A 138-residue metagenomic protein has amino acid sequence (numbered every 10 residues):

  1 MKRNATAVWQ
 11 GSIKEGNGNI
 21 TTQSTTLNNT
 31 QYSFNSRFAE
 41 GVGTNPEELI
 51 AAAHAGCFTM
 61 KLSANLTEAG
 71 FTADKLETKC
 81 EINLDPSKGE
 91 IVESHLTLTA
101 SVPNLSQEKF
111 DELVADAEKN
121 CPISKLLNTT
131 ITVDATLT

Functional and structural regions predicted by a protein language model:
M1-A52, T59-T138: Extended beta-strand/beta-hairpin segments
